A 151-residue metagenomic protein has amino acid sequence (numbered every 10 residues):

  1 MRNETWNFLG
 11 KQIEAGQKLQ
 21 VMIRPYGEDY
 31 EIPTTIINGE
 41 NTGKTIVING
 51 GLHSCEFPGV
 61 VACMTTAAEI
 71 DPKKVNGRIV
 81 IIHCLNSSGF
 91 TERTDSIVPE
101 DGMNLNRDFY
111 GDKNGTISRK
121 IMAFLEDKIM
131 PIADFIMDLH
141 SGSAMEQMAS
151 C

Functional and structural regions predicted by a protein language model:
M1-C151: Structured catalytic-domain cores with a bias toward divalent-metal coordination
